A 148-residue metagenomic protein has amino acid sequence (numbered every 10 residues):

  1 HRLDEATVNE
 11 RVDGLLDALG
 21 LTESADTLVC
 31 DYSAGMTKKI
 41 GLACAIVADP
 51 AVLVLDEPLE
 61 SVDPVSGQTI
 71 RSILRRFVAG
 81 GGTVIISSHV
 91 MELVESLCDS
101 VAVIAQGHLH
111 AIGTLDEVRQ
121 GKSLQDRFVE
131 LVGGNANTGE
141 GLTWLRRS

Functional and structural regions predicted by a protein language model:
A6-S24: Conserved ABC ATPase "signature" region
D49: Conserved catalytic motifs of ABC-family nucleotide-binding domains
L53-E57: Catalytic Walker B motif of ABC-type/P-loop ATPase nucleotide-binding domains
Q68-G80: Helical segment within the ABC ATPase nucleotide-binding domain
V94-S96: A short, surface-exposed alpha-helical micro-motif characterized by mixed small hydrophobic and charged/polar residues
I112-G113: ABC ATPase "signature
